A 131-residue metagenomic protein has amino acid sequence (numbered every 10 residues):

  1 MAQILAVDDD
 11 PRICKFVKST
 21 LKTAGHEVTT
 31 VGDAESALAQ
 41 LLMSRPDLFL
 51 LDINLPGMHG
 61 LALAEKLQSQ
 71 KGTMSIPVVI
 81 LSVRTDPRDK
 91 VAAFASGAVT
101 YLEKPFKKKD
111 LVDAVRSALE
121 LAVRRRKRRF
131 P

Functional and structural regions predicted by a protein language model:
C14, P56, M74, D86 (+1 more regions): The feature encodes the CheY-like receiver
K15-T23: Charged docking surfaces used in two-component/phosphorelay signaling
T30-L48: Acidic, metal-coordinating helix/loop segments flanking the phosphotransfer/catalytic sites of two-component signaling
D52, S82: Active-site residues of response regulator receiver
F106-R116, K127: C-terminal output helix
V123-P131: CheY-like receiver
